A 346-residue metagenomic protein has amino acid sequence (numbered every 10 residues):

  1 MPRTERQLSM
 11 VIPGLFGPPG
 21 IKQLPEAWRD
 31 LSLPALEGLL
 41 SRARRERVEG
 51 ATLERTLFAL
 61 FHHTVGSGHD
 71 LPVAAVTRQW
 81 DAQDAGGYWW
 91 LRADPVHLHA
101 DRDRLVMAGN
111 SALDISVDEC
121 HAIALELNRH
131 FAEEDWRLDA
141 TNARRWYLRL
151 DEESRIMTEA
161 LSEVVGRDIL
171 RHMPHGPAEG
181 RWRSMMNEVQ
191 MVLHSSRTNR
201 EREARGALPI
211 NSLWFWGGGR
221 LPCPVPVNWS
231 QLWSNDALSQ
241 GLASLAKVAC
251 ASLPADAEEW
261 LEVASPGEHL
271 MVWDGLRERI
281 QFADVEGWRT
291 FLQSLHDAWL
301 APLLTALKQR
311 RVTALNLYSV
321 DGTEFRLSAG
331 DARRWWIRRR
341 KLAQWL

Functional and structural regions predicted by a protein language model:
M1-L24: N-terminal basic/disordered segments at the start of proteins
P2, E153-P224: Loop-centered beta-sheet repeat module
P13-L15, H99-R104, L270-I280: Short loop/turn segments at strand-loop or loop-helix junctions that form parts of catalytic or ligand-binding pockets
I21-L113, V117-C120, E126: An N-terminal, globular interaction/scaffold subdomain
R29-S32, V117-L125, M185, V192 (+1 more regions): Well-ordered, non-membrane alpha-helical segments in soluble/globular domains
D84, V117-I123, H130, H175-R183 (+1 more regions): Soluble secreted/lumenal catalytic domains with histidine-centered metal-binding or acid-base catalytic motifs
A112-A140, S196-A207, S212: Extended, Lys/Arg-enriched charged tracts that mediate electrostatic binding to polyanionic substrates
P226-L346: C-terminal structured domains
